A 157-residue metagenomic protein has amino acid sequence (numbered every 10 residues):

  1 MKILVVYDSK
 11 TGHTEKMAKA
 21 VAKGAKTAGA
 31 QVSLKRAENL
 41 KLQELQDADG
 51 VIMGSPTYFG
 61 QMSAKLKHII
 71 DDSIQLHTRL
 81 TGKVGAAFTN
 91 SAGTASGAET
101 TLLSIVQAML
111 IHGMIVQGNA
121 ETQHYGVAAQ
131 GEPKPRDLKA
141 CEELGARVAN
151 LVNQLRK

Functional and structural regions predicted by a protein language model:
K2-L4, H13-K16, A20-K157: FMN-binding flavodoxin-like domain, especially the glycine-rich phosphate-binding loop
Y7: Nucleotide-activated donor-dependent transferases that construct or modify glycoconjugates
